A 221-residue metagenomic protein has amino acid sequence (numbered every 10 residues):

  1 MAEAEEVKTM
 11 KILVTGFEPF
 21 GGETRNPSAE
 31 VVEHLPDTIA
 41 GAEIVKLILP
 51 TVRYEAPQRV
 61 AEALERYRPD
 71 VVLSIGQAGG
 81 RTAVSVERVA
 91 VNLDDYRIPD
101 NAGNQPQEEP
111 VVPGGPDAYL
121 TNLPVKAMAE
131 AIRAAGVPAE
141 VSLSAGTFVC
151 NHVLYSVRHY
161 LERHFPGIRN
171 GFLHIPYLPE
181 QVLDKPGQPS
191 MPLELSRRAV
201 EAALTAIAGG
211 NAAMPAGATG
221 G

Functional and structural regions predicted by a protein language model:
A2-A145, R158-G167, Q188-G221: N-terminal catalytic or cofactor-binding beta/alpha core of small enzyme domains
N151-R158: Hydrophobic, aromatic-enriched interface-forming segments
H174-E180: An accessory alpha-helical subdomain
L183-P186: Short acidic, glycine/proline-rich loop/turn micro-motifs
